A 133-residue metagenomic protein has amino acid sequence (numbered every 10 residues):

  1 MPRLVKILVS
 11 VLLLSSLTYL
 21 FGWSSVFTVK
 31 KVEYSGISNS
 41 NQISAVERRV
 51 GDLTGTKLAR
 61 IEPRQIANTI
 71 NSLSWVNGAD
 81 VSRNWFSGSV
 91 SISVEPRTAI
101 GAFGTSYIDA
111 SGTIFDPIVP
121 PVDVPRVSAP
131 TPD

Functional and structural regions predicted by a protein language model:
M1-L17: Membrane-entry signal-anchor segments at the cytosolic-membrane interface, especially the N-terminal signal anchor
S15-I37: Aromatic-capped interface at the extracytoplasmic side of an N-terminal signal-anchor transmembrane helix
S35-S74, D123-D133: Periplasmic/extracytosolic POTRA-like scaffold domains at the N-termini of outer-membrane and outer-envelope
L73-S87: Short, well-structured beta-strand/strand-turn elements
S89-D133: Extracytoplasmic segments of membrane-associated envelope/inner-membrane machinery
